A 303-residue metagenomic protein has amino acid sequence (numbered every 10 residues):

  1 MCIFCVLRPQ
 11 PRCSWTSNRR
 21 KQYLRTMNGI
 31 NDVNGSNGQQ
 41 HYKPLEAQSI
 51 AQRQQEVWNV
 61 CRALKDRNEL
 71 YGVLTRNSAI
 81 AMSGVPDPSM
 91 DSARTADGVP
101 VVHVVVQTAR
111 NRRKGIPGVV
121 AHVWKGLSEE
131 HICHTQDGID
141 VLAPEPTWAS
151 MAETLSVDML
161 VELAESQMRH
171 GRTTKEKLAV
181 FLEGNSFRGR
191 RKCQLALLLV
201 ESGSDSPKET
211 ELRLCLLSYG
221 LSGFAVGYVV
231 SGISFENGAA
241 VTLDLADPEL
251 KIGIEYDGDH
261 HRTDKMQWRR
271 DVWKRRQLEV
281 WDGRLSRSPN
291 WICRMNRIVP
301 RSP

Functional and structural regions predicted by a protein language model:
M1-F187: Short gly/ser-rich loop at a beta-strand->alpha-helix junction or flexible surface loop bordering the NTP-binding
M168-P303: Surface segments flanking catalytic/ligand-binding clefts of nucleic-acid enzymes
